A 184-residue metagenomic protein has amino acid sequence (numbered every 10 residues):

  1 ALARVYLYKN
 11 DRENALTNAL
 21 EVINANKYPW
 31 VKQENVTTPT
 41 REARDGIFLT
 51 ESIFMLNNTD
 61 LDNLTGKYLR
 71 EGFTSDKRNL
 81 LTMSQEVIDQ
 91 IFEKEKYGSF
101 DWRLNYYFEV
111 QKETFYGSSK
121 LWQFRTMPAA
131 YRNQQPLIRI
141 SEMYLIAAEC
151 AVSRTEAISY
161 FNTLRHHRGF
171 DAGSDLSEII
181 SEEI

Functional and structural regions predicted by a protein language model:
A1-I184: Acidic/polar-rich alpha-helix caps and helix-coil junctions
